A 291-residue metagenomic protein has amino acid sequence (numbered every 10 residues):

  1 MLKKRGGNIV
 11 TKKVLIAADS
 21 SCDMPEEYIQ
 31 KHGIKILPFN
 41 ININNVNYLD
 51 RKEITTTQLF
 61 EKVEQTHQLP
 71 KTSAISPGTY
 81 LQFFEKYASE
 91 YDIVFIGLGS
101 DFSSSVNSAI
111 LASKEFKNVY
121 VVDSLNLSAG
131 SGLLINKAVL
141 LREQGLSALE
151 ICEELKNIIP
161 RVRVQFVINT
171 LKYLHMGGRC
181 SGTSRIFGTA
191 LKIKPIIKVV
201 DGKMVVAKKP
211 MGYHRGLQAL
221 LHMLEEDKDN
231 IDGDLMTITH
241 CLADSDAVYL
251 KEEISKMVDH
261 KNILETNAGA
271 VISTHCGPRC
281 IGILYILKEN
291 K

Functional and structural regions predicted by a protein language model:
K4, I9-K13, S20-K35, N40 (+2 more regions): Mixed-charge interfacial surface used for oligomerization/domain docking and macromolecular partner engagement
V14-A74: N-terminal glycine-rich anion-binding loop in soluble enzyme alpha/beta folds
N47-E115: Class I S-adenosyl-L-methionine
